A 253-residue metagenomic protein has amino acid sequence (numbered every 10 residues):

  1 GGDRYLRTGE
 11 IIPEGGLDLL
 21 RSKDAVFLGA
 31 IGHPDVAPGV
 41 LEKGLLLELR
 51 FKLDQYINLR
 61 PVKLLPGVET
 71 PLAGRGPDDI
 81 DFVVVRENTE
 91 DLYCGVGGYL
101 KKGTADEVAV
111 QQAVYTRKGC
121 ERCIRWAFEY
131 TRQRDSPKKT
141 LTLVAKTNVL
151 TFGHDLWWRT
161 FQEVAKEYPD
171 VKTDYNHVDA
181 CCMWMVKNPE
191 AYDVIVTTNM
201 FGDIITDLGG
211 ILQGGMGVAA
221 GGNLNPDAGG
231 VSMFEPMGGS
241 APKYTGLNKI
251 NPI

Functional and structural regions predicted by a protein language model:
G2-L19, W158-D193: N-terminal small/polar loop signature for handling phosphorylated ligands or for N-terminal nucleophile
R4-Y5, M185-I253: Glycine-rich phosphate/nucleotide-binding loop
L6-V110, M200-G202: N-terminal glycine-rich phosphate/adenylate-binding segment common to multiple enzyme folds
D18-L20, K52, L72-D78, Q133-D135 (+5 more regions): Solvent-exposed alpha-helices and their adjacent loops that cap or buttress functional pockets in soluble metabolic
R21-A25, D54-Q55, P77-D81, T89 (+7 more regions): Short coil/turn connectors at secondary-structure junctions
L47-L64, Y168-N176, V218-E235: Short, acidic/small-residue loops that bind anionic groups at enzyme active sites
T104-D179: Glycine-rich phosphate/diphosphate-binding loop of Rossmann-like nucleotide-binding domains
